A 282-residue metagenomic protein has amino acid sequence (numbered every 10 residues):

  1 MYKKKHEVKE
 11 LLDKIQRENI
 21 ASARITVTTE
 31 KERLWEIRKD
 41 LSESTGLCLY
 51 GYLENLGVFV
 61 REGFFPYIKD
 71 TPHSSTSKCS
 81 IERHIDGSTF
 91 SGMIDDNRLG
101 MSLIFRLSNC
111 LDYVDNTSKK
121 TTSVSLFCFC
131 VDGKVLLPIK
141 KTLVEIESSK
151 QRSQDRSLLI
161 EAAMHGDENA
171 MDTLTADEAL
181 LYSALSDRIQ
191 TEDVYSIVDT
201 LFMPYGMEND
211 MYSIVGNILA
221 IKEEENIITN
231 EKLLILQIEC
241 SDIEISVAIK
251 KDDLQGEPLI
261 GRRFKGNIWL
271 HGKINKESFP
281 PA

Functional and structural regions predicted by a protein language model:
M1-E36: N-terminal alpha-helical "arm" segments
E30-G206: Long, hydrophobic alpha/beta structural blocks
L103-R106, S246-K251: Short amphipathic beta-strand/extended segments with alternating polar/hydrophobic composition
Y205-N217, R262: Short coil-to-beta-strand transition motifs
N217-V247: OB-fold (S1/OB) nucleic-acid-binding surfaces
T229-E231, I249-D252, F279-P280: Short coil/turn segments at secondary-structure boundaries
K251-G266: Short nucleic-acid-contacting surface segments enriched for D/E, G, S/T with interspersed K/R
W269-P281: Short, Lys/Arg- and Gly-enriched loop/turn segments at beta-strand edges
